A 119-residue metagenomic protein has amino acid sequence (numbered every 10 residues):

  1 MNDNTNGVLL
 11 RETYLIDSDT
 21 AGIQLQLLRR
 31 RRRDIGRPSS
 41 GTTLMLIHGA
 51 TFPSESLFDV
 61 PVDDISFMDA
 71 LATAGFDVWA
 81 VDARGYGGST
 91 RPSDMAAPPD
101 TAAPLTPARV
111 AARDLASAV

Functional and structural regions predicted by a protein language model:
M1-D3, G75-V78, Y86-G88: Glycine/serine-rich loop-strand microenvironments at binding/catalytic pocket rims
M1-N2, T73, R113, S117: Replace "anionic and nucleotidyl ligands
N2-S39: N-terminal cap/lid segment of alpha/beta-hydrolase-fold proteins
Q26-L28, T42, F58, Y86: Generic hydrophobic, helix-prone segments enriched in Leu/Val/Ile
D34-A80: Short, surface-exposed "cap/lid" segments of acyl-processing enzymes
E55, V81-L105: Glycine-rich "HGGG/HGxG" loop immediately N-terminal to the catalytic nucleophile of the alpha/beta-hydrolase
P99-V119: Alpha/beta-hydrolase active-site loop
